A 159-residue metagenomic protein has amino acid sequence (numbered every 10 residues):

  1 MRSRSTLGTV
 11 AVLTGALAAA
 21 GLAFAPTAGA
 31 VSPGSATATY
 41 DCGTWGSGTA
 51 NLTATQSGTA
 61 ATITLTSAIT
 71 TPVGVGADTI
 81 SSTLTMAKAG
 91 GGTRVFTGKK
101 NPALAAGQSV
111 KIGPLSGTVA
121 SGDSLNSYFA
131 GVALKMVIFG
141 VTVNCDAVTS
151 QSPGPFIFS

Functional and structural regions predicted by a protein language model:
M1-A30: Secretory targeting and sorting signals
V31-S159: Primarily mature extracellular domains of secreted and cell-surface proteins, especially surface-exposed modules
